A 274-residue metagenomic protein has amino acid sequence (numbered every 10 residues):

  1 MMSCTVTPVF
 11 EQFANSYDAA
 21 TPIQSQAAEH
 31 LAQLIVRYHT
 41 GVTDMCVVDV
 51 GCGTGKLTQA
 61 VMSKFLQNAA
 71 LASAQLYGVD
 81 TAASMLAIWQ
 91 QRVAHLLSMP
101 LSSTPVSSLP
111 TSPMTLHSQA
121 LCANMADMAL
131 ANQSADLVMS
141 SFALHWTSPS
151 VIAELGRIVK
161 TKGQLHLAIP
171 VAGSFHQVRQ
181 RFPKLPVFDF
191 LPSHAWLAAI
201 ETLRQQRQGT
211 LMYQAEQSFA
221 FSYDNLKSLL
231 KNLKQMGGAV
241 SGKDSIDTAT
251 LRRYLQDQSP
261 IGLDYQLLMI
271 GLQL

Functional and structural regions predicted by a protein language model:
M1-N15, S25, E29: N-terminal, positively charged/glycine-rich alpha-helical extensions of SAM-dependent methyltransferases
P22-T43, A60-S63: Conserved alpha-helix/loop element of class I SAM-dependent methyltransferases that forms part of the SAM/SAH-binding
I23, T54-K56, Y213-L274: Conserved Class I S-adenosyl-L-methionine
V48-M128: Class I SAM-dependent methyltransferase SAM/SAH-binding core
A126-V138: A short acidic, Gly/Pro-enriched loop at the edge of an enzyme's catalytic core that lines a small-molecule cofactor
L137-S150: A short SAM/SAH-binding and catalytic strip from SAM-dependent methyltransferases
S150-Q164: A short glycine-rich, Lys/Arg-flanked "PGG" loop and its adjoining helix->strand segment in the class I
K162-D224, A239-I246: Conserved catalytic/acceptor-binding region of the Class I
